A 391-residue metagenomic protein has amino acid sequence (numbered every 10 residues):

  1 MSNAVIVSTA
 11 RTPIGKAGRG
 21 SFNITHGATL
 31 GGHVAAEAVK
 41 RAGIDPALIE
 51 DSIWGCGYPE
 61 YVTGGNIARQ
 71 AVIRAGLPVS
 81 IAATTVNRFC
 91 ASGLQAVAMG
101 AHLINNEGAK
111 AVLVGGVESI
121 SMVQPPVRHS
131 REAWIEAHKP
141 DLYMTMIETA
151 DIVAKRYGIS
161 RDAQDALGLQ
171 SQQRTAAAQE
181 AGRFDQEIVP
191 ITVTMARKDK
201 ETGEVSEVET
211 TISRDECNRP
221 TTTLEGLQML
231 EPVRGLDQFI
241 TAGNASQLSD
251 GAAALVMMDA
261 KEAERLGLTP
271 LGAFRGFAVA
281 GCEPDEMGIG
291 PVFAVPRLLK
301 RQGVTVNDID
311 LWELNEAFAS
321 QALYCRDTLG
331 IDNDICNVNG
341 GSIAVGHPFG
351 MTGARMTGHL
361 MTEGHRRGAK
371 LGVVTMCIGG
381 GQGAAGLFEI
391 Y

Functional and structural regions predicted by a protein language model:
M1-G27, T222-I289, F293, K300 (+3 more regions): Condensing-enzyme catalytic core mediating Claisen C-C bond formation in acyl metabolism
R11-P13, I24-H33, R41, A166-A260 (+3 more regions): N-terminal extracellular/periplasmic Venus flytrap/periplasmic-binding protein-like
F22-V112, G116-I135, I188-I212, E286 (+1 more regions): Conserved beta-ketoacyl condensing-enzyme motif
G27-G43, I67-A71, A96, M146-V153 (+5 more regions): Short, well-ordered amphipathic alpha-helical segments that serve as non-catalytic structural scaffolds within diverse
S52, C56-K110, D141-D151, T221-Q247 (+2 more regions): Conserved catalytic cysteine-centered active-site region of acyl-thioester-dependent Claisen-condensing enzymes
V86-V117, A154-F184, A254-K261, R326 (+2 more regions): Active-site-proximal alpha-helical scaffold in enzymes
G116-E118, V123-H129, I147-I152, P190 (+7 more regions): Conserved N-terminal phosphate-binding loop of PLP-dependent enzymes in the Aspartate aminotransferase
